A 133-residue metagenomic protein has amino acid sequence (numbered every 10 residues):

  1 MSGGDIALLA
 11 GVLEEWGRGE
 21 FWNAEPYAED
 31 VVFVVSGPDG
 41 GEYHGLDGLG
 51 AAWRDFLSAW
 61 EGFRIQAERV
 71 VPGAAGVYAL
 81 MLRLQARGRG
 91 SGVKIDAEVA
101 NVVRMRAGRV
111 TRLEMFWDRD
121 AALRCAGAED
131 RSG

Functional and structural regions predicted by a protein language model:
M1-W22, P26-E29, R109, R124-G133: Short, low-complexity N-terminal intrinsically disordered segments enriched in polar/charged residues
G4-L8, F21-G76: A solvent-exposed, acidic/Ser-Thr-rich amphipathic alpha-helical stretch
A28, L84-A86, N101, W117: Short beta-strand segments enriched in hydrophobic/aromatic residues within well-folded beta-rich domains
A59, A86-D96: Short, cysteine-centered beta-strand-loop-beta hairpins and adjacent loop/turn segments enriched in charged/polar
R64-Q66, K94-N101: Short, surface-exposed coil-to-beta transition loops
A74-L84: A short hydrophobic beta-strand element
G90-V93, A121-G127: A short, polar/proline- and glycine-enriched secondary-structure boundary/capping micro-motif
A100-R124: Short beta-strand edge/turn micro-motifs at domain boundaries
